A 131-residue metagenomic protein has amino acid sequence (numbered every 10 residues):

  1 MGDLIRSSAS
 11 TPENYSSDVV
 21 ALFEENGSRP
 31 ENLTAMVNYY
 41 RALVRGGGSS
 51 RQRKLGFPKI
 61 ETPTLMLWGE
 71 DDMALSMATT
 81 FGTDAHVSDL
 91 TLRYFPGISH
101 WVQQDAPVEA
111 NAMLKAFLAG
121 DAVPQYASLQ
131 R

Functional and structural regions predicted by a protein language model:
M1-R51: Helix-rich cap/lid subdomain of alpha/beta-hydrolase
V19, N38, R53-K54, V123-R131: Short, flexible loop/turn segments with low-complexity composition
V19, Q52-R53, S76-T83: Short alpha-helix in the alpha/beta-hydrolase fold that links the catalytic acid
S28-E31, L75, D105: Residue-level signal for the nucleotide or nucleotide-sugar donor/cofactor binding architecture
G47, D71-L75: Acidic catalytic loop of the alpha/beta-hydrolase fold
K54-E61: Serine-hydrolase catalytic core
I60, M66-W68: Short beta-strand/loop motif that positions the catalytic acidic residue of the alpha/beta-hydrolase fold
D89-R131: Catalytic active-site module of serine/aspartate enzymes centered on a nucleophile-bearing elbow/loop
